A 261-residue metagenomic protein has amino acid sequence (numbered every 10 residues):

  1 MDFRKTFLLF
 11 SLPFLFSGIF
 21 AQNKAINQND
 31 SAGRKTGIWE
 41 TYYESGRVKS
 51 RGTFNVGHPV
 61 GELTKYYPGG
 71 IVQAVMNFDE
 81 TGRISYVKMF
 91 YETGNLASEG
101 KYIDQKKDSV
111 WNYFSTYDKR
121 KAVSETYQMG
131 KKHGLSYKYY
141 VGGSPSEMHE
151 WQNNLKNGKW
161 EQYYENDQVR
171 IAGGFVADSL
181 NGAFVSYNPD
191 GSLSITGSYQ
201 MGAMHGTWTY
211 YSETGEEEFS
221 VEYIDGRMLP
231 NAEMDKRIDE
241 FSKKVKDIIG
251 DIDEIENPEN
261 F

Functional and structural regions predicted by a protein language model:
M1-I26: Bacterial Sec-dependent N-terminal signal peptides
I19-F261: Glycine/tyrosine- and acidic-biased, solvent-exposed loop/turn segments at the edges of beta-strands
